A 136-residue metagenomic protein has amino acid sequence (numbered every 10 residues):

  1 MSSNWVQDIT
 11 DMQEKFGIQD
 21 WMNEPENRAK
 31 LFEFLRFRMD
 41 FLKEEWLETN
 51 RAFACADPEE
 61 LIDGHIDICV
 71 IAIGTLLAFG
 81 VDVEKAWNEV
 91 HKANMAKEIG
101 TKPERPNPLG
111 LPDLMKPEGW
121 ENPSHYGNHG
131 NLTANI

Functional and structural regions predicted by a protein language model:
M1-H65, C69-I136: Flexible "arm" and connector segments at domain edges
